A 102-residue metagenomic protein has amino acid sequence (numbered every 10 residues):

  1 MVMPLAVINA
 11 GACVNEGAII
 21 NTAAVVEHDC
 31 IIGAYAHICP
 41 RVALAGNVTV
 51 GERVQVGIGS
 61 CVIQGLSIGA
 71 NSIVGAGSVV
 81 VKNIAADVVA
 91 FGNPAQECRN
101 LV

Functional and structural regions predicted by a protein language model:
M1-F91, A95-C98: Structural signal for interior beta-strand "rungs" in well-ordered beta-sheet cores of soluble enzyme domains
N100-V102: Short hydrophobic/aromatic patches at helix-to-coil boundaries
